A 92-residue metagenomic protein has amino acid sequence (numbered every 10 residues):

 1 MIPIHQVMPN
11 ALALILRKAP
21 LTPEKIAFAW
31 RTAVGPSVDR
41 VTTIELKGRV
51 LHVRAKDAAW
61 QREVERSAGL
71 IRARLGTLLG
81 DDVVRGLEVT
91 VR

Functional and structural regions predicted by a protein language model:
M1-T32, I44-G48, G69, L79-R92: N-terminal presequence-like segments and adjacent domain-start helices
G35-R40: Short amphipathic beta-strand starts and helix->beta connectors
G48-A68, T90: A short interface-forming secondary-structure element
R72-R74: Short Lys/Arg-rich amphipathic alpha-helical segments
